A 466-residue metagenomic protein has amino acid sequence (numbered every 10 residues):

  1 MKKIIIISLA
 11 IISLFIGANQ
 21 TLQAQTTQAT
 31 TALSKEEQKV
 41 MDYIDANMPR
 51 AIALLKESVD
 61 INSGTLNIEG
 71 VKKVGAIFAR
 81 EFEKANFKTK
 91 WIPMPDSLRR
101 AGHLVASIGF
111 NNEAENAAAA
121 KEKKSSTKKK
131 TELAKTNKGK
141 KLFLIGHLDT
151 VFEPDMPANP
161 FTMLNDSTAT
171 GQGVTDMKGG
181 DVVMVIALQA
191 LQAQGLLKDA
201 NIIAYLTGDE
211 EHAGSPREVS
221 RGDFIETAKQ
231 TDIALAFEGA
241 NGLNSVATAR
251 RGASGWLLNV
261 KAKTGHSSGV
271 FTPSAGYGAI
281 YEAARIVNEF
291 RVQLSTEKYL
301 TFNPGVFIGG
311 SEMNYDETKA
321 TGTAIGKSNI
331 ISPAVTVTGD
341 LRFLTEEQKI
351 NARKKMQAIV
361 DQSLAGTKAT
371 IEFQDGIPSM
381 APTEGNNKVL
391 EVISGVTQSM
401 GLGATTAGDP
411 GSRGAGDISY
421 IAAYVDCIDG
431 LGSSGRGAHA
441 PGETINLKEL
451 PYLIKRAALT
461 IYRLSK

Functional and structural regions predicted by a protein language model:
M1-A29: Bacterial Sec-dependent N-terminal signal peptides
T26-K35, K39, A53, P95-S97 (+1 more regions): Metal-dependent amide/peptide-bond hydrolase catalytic core, centered on the "pita-bread" metallohydrolase fold
T26-Q172, A193-L196: Acidic/His- and Gly-rich active-site-bordering loop/insert found across diverse amide/peptide-bond hydrolases
F78, F82, L258, I393 (+1 more regions): Structural element of the ATP-grasp superfamily
R99-L104, S254-W256, V335: Short beta-strand micro-motifs in enzyme catalytic cores
L144, N165-G214, W256-V260, F271-Q293 (+2 more regions): Alpha-helical metal-binding/catalytic segments enriched in His/Glu/Asp
E153-M163, A249-A253, E317-G322: Short, flexible, mixed-charge acidic loops at enzyme active sites
M177-A253, E312-K319, S465-K466: Acidic/histidine-rich catalytic neighborhood of metal-dependent amide-processing enzymes
